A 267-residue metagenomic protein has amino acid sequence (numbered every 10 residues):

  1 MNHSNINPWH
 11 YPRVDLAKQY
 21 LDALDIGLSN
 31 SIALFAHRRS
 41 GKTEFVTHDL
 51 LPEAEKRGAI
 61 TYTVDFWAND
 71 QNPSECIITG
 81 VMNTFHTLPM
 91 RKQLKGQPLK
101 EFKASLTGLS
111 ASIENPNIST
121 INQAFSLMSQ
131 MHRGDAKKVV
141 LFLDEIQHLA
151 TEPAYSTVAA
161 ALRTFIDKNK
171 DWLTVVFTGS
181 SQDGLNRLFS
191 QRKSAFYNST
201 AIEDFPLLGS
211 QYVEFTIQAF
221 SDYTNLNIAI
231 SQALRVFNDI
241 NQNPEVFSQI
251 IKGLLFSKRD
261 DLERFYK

Functional and structural regions predicted by a protein language model:
M1-N5: Charged, amphipathic alpha-helical linker segments immediately N-terminal to NTP-binding catalytic cores
P8-L21: N-terminal pre-P-loop "Q-motif" helix
D22-S29: Phosphate-binding P-loop
S29-S40, E44-V140, L149: P-loop NTPase nucleotide-binding core
W67-Q71, H148, S180-G184, L208-V213: Conserved nucleotide-binding/hydrolysis micro-motifs of P-loop NTPases
I113-S181, S190: Conserved Walker B catalytic segment
R187-R235: Helix-loop-helix "sensor" segment of P-loop NTPases
Q218-K267: Amphipathic alpha-helical "lid/sensor" segments that cap RecA-like P-loop NTPase cores
